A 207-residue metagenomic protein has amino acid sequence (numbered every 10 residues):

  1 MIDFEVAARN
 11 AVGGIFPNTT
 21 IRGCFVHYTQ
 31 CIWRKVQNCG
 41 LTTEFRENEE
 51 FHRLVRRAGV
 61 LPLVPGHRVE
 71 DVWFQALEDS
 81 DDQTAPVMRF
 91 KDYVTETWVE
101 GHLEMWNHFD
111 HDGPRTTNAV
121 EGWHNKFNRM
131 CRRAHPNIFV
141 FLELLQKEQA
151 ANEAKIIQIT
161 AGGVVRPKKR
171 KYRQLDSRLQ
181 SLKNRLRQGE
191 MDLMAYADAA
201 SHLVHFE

Functional and structural regions predicted by a protein language model:
M1-M191, A195, H202-E207: Extended amphipathic alpha-helical interaction segments
